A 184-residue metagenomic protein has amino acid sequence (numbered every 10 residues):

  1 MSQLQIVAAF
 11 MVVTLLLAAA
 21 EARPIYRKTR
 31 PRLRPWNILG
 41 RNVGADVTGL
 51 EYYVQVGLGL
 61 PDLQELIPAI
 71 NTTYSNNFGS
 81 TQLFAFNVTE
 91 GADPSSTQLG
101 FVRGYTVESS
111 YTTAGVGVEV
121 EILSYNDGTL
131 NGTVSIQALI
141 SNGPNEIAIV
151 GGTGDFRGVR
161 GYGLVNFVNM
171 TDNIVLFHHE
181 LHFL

Functional and structural regions predicted by a protein language model:
S2-T133, N166, I174-L176: Extracellular or lumenal secretory-pathway regions
V56, I140, R160: Residues that form ligand- and interface-recognition hot spots within folded domains
I70-S75, S141-G143, G154-R157, H182-L184: Short, low-complexity, polar/charged sequence segments that are solvent-exposed and flexible
Y111-G115, N142-N145, F156, M170-N173: Short glycine/serine/proline-enriched coil/turn segments at secondary-structure junctions
G132, N145, V159-G161: A short pocket-lining beta-strand/turn micro-motif at the edge of beta-sheets
S135-T153: Short acidic, Pro/Gly- and aromatic-enriched capping/linker segments at domain boundaries
G152-L184: C-terminal or internal capping secondary-structure element at the end of a domain, subdomain, or sheet
